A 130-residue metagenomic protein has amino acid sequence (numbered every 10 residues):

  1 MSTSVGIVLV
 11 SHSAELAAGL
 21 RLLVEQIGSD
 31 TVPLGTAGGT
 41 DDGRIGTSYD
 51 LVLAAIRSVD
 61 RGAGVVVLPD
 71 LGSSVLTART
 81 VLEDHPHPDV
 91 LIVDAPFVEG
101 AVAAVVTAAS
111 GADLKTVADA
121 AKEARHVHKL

Functional and structural regions predicted by a protein language model:
M1-L130: N-terminal loops that bind phosphate or other acidic moieties and the adjacent beta-alpha structural core
